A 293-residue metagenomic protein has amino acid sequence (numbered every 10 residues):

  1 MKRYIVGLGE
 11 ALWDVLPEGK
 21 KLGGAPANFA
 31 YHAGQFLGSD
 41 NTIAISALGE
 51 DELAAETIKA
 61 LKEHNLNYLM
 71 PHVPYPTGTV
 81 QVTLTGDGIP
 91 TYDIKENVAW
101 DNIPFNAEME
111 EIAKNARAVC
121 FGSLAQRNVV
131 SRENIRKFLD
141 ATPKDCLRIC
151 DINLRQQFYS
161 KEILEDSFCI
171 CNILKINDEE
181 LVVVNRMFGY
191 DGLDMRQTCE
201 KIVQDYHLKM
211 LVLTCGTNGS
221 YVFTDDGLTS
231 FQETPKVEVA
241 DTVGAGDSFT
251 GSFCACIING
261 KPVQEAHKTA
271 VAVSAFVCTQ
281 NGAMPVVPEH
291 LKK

Functional and structural regions predicted by a protein language model:
M1-H64, V80, E238-V239: Glycine-rich phosphate/adenosyl-contacting loop at the front of the ribokinase-like
M1-Y4, G192-K293: Conserved phosphate-binding/catalytic region of the ribokinase-like
Y4, N41, N67, C146-I149 (+1 more regions): Residues at the starts of beta-strands that form the adenosine-phosphate
Y4-V6, R117-A118, L147, M210: Structural motif
G9-E10, S46, C150-I152, I176 (+2 more regions): Active-site flanking residues adjacent to catalytic metal/cofactor-binding acidic residues
S39-S123, K144, K293: Conserved N-terminal subdomain of the carbohydrate kinase-like
E111-I112, D166-S167, Q204: Structural alpha-helical scaffold elements that stabilize or flank donor/cofactor-binding regions in carbohydrate
A118, G122-Q197, K201, G219: Conserved beta-alpha-beta core of the PfkB/ribokinase-like small-molecule kinase fold
